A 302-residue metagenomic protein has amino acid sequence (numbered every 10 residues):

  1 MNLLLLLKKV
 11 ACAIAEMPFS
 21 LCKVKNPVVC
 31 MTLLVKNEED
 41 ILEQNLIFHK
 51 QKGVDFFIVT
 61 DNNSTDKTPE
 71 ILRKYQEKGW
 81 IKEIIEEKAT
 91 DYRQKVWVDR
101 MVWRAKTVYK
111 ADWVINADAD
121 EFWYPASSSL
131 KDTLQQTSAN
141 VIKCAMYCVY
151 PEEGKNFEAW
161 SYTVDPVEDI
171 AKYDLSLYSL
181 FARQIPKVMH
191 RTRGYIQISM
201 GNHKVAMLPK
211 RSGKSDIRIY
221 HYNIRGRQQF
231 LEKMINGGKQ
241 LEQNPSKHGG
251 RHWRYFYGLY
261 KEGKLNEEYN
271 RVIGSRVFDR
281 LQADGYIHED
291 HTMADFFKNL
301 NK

Functional and structural regions predicted by a protein language model:
M1-I47: N-proximal low-complexity "stem/linker" segments adjacent to membrane-targeting elements
L4-L5, K9-C12, V96-V98, P125-K302: Catalytic-site signature of metal-activated, phosphate-bearing donor transferases, centered on the GT-A/GT-A-like
E43-I47, P69-R73, Y124-Q136: Short alpha-helix within the catalytic core of nucleotide-sugar-dependent glycosyltransferases
I47-D55: Short, acidic, metal-binding catalytic loop of nucleotide-sugar glycosyltransferases
D55, D112, N140: Short acidic/polar active-site loop segments enriched in Thr and Asp
D55-N63, I84-E87: Short beta-strand/loop segment that forms part of the nucleotide-sugar
E70-W113: Active-site-proximal specificity loops/subdomain of glycosyltransferases
K110-Y124: Short beta-strand-to-loop acidic/aromatic patch adjacent to the donor-nucleotide binding site
